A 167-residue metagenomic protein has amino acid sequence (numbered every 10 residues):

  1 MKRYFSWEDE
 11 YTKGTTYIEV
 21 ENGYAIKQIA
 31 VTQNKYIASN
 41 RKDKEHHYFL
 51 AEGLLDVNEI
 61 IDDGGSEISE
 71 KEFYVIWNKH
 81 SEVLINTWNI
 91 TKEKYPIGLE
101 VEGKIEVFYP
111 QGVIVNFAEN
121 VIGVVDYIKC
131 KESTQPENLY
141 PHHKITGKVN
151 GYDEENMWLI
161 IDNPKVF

Functional and structural regions predicted by a protein language model:
M1-E10: Negatively charged, low-complexity tracts enriched in Asp/Glu with abundant Ser/Thr
E8, G23-Y48, D56-D62, E67-F167: Single-stranded RNA-binding regions, centering on S1/OB-family and related RNA-binding modules
K13, F49-E52: A preference for well-ordered globular domain cores that mediate specific macromolecular interactions or catalysis
K13-N22, I29: Broad, structure-driven detector of short, well-ordered beta-strand segments within folded domains
